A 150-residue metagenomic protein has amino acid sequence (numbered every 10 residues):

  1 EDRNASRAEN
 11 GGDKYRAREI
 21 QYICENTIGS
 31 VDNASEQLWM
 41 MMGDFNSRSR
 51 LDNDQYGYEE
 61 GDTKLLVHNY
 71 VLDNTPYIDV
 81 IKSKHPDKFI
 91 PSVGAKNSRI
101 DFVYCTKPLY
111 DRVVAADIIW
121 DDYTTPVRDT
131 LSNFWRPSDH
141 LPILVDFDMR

Functional and structural regions predicted by a protein language model:
E1, G43-N46: Short loop/turn segments at strand-loop or loop-helix junctions that form parts of catalytic or ligand-binding pockets
E1-I20, D54-Y56: Surface-exposed cleft-lining segments at the edges of enzyme active sites
G11-C24, D62-K64, P137: Soluble or luminal CAZymes and related metallo-dependent hydrolases
Q21-E25, G43, N69: Internal, well-ordered alpha-helical scaffold/interface segments that support domain packing or protein-protein contacts
G29-M40, S47-R150: Metal-dependent phosphoester-hydrolase catalytic domains
